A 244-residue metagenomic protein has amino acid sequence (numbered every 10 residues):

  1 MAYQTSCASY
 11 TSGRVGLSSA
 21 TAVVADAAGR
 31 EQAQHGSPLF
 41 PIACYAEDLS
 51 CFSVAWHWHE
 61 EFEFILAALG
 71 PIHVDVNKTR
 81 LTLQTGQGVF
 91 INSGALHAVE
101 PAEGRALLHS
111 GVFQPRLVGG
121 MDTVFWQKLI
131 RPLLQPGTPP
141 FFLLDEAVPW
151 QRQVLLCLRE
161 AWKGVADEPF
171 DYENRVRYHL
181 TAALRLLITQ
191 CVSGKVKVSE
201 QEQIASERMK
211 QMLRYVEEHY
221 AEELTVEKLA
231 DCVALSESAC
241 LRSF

Functional and structural regions predicted by a protein language model:
A2-A43, L96-K163, S193: A hydrophobic/aromatic-rich effector-binding and dimerization subdomain of bacterial HTH-type transcriptional regulators
P38, D75-T79: Short strand-coil-strand connectors
A43-H59: Conserved short histidine dyad/triad with adjacent acidic residue
H57-V74, F90: Short, conserved beta-strand element in jelly-roll/cupin
K78-S93: Short acidic-glycine-tyrosine-enriched beta hairpin
V148-R152, V165-A182, E200-Q203: All-alpha amphipathic helical-bundle segments outside canonical DNA-binding/catalytic cores that form hydrophobic
W150-D167, R208-H219: Solvent-exposed, amphipathic alpha-helical segments
L186-K195, Q211-F244: Basic/polar phosphate-binding segments, predominantly the helix-turn-helix DNA-binding elements of transcriptional
